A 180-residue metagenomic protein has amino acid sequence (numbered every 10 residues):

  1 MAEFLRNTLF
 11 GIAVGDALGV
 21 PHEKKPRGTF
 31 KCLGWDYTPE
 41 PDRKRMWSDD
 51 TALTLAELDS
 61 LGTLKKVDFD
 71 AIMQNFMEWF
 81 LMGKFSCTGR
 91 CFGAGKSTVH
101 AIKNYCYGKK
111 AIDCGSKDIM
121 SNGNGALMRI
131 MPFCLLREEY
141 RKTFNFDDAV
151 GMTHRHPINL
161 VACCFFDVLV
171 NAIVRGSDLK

Functional and structural regions predicted by a protein language model:
M1-K180: Structured, active/binding-site neighborhoods that engage oxygen-rich ligands
